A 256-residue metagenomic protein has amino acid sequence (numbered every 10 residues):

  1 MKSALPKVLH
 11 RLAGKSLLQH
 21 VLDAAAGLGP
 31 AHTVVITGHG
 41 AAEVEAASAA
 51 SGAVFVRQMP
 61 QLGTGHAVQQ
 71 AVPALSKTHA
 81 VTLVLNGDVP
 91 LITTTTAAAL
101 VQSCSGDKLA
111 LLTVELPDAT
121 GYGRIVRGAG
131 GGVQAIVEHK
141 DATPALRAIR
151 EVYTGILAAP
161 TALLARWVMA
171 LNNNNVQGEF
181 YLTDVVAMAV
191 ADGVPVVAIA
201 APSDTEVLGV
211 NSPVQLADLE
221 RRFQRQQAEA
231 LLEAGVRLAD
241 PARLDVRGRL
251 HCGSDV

Functional and structural regions predicted by a protein language model:
M1-A4: N-terminal nucleotide-binding beta1-loop-alpha1 segment
P6-R11, R57, L171-N174: Short glycine-enriched, charge-decorated loop/helix-capping segments at active-site entrances that position
V8, V54, G132, P195-V197 (+1 more regions): Conserved beta-strand segments of alpha/beta enzyme cores
R11, K15-Q102: Conserved N-terminal catalytic core of the sugar/cofactor nucleotidyltransferase
R11, L91, A158, G209-V210: Short aromatic/basic micro-patch
V34-V35, L83-V84, L109-L112, A198: Structural beta-sheet core signal
A42, I92-V176, T183, V194 (+1 more regions): Conserved core of the sugar-phosphate nucleotidyltransferase
Q177-V256: Left-handed beta-helix
